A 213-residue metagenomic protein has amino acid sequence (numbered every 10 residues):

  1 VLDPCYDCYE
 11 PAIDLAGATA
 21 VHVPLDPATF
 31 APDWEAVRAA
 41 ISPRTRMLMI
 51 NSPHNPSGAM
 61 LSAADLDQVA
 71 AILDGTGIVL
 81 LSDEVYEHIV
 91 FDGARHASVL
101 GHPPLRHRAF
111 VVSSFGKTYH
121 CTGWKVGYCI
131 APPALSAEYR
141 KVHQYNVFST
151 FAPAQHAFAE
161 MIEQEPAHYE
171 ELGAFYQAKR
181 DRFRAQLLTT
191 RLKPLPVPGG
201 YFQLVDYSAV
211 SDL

Functional and structural regions predicted by a protein language model:
V1-I13: Conserved PLP-anchoring active-site segment centered on the Schiff-base-forming lysine
L15-A20: A short helix-loop-beta submotif of the ANL/AMP-binding
V21, L25-D92: Active-site phosphate-binding strand-loop segment of PLP-dependent enzymes
L48, D83, A109-V112, G127 (+1 more regions): Structural scaffold positions in well-ordered secondary structure
H102-E138, T150-P153: Active-site PLP attachment segment
A131, E163, F202-S211: Conserved PLP-binding active-site segment of the aspartate aminotransferase-like
Y139-H143, M161-R184: Structural signature of PLP-dependent enzymes
A159, F175-R184, P194-Y207: Conserved glycine-rich beta-strand-loop-beta hairpin in the small C-terminal domain of fold type I
